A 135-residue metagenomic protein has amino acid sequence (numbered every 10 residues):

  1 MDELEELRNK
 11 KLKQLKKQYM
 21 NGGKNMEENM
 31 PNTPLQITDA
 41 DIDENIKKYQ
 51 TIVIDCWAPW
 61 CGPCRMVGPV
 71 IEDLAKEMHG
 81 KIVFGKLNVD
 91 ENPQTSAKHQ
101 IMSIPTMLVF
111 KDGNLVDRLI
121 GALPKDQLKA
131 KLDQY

Functional and structural regions predicted by a protein language model:
M1-V53, P59, P69-I82, P93-Q94 (+3 more regions): Proteins that catalyze or organize thiol-disulfide redox chemistry and the adjacent proteostasis machinery handling
I54, G85-N88: Rossmann-like NAD(H)/NADP(H) cofactor-binding core
C61-C64: Hydrophobic heptad-repeat coiled-coil signature
